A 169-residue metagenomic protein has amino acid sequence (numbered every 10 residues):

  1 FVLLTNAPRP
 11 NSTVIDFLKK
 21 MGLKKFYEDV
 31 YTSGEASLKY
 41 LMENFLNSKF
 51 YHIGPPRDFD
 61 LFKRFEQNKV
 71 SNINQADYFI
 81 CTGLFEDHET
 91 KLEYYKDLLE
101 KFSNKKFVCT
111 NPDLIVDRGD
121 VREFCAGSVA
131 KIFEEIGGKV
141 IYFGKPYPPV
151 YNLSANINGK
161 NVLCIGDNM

Functional and structural regions predicted by a protein language model:
F1-M169: HAD-like aspartate-dependent phosphatase fold
